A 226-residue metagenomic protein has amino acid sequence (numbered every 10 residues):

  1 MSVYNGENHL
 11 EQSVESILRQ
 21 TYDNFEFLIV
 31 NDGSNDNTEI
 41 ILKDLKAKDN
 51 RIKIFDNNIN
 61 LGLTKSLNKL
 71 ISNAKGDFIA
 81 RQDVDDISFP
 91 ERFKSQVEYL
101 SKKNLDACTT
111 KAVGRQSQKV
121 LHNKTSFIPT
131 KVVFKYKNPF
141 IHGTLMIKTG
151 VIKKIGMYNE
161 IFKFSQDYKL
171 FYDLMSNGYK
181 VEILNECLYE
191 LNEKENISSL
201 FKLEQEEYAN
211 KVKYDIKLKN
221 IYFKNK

Functional and structural regions predicted by a protein language model:
G6-R19: Short, well-formed alpha-helical segments that are part of the catalytic scaffolds of diverse glycosyltransferases
H9-E11, D36-L45, I87, E91: Acidic helix N-cap motif at the loop->helix transition within catalytic regions of sugar-transfer enzymes
L18-I29, N37, N50-K53: Short loop->beta transition adjacent to catalytic acidic/histidine clusters or analogous donor-positioning motifs
N31-I40, I59, D83: A conserved acidic beta->alpha catalytic loop
N57-A74, S95: Glycine-rich, basic loop-to-helix element that forms the pyrophosphate-binding segment of sugar-nucleotide handling
I79: Short aromatic/hydrophobic "clamp" motif used to bind/position activated sugar donors
E91-L121: Conserved donor NDP-sugar-binding/catalytic core segment of glycosyltransferases
P129-V212: Conserved nucleotide-sugar donor-binding catalytic segment
